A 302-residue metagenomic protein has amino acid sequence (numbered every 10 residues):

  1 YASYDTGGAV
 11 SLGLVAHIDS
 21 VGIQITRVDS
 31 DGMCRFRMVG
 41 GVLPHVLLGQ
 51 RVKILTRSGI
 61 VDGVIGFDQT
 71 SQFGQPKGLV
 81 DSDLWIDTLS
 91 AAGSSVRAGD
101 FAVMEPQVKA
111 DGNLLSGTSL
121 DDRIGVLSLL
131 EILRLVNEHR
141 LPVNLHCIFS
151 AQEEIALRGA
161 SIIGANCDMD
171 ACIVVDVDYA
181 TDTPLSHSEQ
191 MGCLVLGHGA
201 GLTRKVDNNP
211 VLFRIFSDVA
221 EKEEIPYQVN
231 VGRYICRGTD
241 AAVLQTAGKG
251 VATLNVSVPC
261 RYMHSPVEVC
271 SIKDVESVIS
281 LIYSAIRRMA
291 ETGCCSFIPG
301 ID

Functional and structural regions predicted by a protein language model:
Y1-D302: N-terminal hydrophobic/helix-forming segments and targeting peptides
